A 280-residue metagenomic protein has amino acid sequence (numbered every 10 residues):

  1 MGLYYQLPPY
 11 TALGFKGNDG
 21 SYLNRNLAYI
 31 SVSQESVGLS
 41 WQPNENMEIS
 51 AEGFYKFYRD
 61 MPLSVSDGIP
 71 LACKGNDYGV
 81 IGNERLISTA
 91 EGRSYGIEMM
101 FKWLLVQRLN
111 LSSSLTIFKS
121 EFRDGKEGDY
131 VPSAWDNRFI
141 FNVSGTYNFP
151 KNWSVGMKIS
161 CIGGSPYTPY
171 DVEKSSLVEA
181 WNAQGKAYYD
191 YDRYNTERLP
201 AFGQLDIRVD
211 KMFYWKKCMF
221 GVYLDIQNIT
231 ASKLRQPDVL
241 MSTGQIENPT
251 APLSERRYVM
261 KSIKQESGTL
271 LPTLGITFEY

Functional and structural regions predicted by a protein language model:
M1-L3, A51-Y55, S113-I117, M157-C161 (+2 more regions): Transmembrane beta-barrel strands of outer-membrane/channel proteins
M1-S36, Y55-V80, K158-W181, Q236-P237: Surface-exposed extracellular loop regions of Gram-negative outer-membrane beta-barrel proteins, predominantly
K16-L23, V32-S33, Y78-L86, D124-G128 (+2 more regions): Extracytoplasmic loops and strand-loop junctions of Gram-negative outer membrane beta-barrel proteins
N24, Q34-S40, E48-S50, L86 (+6 more regions): Membrane-embedded beta-strand positions in outer-membrane beta-barrel channels/transporters
S31-E35, E91-Y95, W135-F139, A201-L205 (+2 more regions): Residues that define the transmembrane beta-barrel architecture of outer-membrane proteins
E45-I49, R108-L111, K151-V155, K216-F220: Repeated loop/turn-to-beta-strand initiation elements of outer-membrane beta-barrel proteins
Y55-F57, N76-P169: Gram-negative outer-membrane beta-barrel transporters
L111, C161-G185, P200-Q204, K211-Y280: C-terminal beta-signal and adjacent terminal beta-strands/loops of Gram-negative outer-membrane beta-barrel proteins
